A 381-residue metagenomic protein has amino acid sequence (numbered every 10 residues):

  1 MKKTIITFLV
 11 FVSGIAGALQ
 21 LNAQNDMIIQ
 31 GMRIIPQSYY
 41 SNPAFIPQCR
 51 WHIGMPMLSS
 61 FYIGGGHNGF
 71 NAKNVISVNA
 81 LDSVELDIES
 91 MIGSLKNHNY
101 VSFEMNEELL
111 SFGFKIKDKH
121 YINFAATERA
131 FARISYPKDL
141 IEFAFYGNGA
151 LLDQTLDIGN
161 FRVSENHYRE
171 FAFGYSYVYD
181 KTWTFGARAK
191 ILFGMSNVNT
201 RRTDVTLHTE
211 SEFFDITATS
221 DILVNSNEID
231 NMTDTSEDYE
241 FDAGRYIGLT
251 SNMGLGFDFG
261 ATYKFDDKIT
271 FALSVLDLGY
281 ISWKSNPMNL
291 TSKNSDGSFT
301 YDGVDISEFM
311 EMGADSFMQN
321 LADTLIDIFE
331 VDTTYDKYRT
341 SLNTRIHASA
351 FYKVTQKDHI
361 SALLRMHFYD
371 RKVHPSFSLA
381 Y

Functional and structural regions predicted by a protein language model:
M1-D26: Bacterial Sec-dependent N-terminal signal peptides
K2-K3, K96-Y100, G159-V163: Short coil/turn segments at secondary-structure boundaries
Q20-I134: N-terminal, post-signal peptide beta-strand-biased segments of exported outer-membrane/organellar beta-barrel and other
M27, L140-Y381: Outer-membrane beta-barrel porins/channels
